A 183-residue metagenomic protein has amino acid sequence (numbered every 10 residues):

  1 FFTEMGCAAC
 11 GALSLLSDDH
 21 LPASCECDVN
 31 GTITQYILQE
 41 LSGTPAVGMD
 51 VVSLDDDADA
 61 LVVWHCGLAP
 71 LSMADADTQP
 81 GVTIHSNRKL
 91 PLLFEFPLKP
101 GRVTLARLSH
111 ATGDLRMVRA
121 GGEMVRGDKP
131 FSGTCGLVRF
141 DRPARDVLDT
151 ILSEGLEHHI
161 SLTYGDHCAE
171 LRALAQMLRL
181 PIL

Functional and structural regions predicted by a protein language model:
F1-C7: A charged, amphipathic alpha-helical module
C7-C10, C25-C27, C66, C135 (+1 more regions): Generic recognition of cysteine residues
A9-D19, D149-E154: Short acidic (Asp/Glu) and glycine-rich catalytic loops that position anionic groups and cofactors
S17-S132: C-terminal catalytic subdomain
N87-L183: Extended hydrophobic packing segments that form well-structured cores
